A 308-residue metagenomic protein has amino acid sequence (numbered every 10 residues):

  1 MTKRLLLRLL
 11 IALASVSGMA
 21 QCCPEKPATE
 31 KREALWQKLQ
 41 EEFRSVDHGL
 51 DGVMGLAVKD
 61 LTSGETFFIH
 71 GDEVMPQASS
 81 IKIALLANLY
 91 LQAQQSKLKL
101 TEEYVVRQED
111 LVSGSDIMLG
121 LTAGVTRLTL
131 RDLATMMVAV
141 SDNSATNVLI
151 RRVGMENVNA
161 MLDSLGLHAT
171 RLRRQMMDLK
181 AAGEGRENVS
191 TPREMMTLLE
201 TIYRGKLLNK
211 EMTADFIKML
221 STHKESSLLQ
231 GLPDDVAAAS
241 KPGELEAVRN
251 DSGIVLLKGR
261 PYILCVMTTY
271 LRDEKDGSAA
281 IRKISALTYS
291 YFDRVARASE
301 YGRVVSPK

Functional and structural regions predicted by a protein language model:
M1-E25: Bacterial Sec-dependent N-terminal signal peptides
C22-G49, R152-G154, T197-S226, P233 (+2 more regions): Structured C-terminal helix/loop/strand segments within mature extracytoplasmic catalytic/sensor domains
K38-G71: A short, well-structured edge-of-sheet supersecondary motif
V53, T126, N147-L199, Y203-R204: Mid-domain, small-residue-enriched loop/turn segments at the edges of structured enzyme/sensor domains
G55-K59, F67-F68, A84, V105 (+2 more regions): Soluble periplasmic/extracytoplasmic beta-strand elements of cell-envelope proteins
L61, L100-I117, V153-G154, M219 (+1 more regions): Acidic helix-start/capping segments at beta-turn-to-alpha-helix junctions
G64, P76-Y104, L264: Active-site SXXK
L111-N147: Conserved catalytic neighborhood of penicillin-recognizing serine enzymes
